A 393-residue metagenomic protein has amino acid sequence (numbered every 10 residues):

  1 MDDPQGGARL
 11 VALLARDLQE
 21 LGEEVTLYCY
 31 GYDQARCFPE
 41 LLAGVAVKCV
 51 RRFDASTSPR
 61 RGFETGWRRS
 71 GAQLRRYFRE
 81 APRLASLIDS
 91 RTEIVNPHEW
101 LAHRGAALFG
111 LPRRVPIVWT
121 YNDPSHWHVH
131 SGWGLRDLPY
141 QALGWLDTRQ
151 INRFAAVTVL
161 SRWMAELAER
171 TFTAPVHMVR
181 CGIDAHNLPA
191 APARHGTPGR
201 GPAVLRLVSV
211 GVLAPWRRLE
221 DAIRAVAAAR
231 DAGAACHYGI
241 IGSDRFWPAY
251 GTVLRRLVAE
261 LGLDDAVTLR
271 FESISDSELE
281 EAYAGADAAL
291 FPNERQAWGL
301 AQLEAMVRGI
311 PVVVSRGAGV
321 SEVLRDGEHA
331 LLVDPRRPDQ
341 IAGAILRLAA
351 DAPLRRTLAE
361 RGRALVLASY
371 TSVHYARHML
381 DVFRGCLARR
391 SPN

Functional and structural regions predicted by a protein language model:
A85, S125, D137-A156: Membrane-proximal helix-turn-helix segments that form the acceptor-binding/catalytic region of lipid-linked
T158, G199-R217, I223-V226, G239: Conserved donor-binding/catalytic core segment of Leloir-type glycosyltransferases
W163, G182: Carbohydrate-associated surface elements
G251-S273: Nucleotide-activated donor-binding/catalytic signature segment of Leloir-type glycosyltransferases, i.e., the conserved
E281-A286: Short alpha-helical donor nucleotide-sugar binding micro-motif in glycosyltransferases
E294: Aromatic "clamp/platform" in nucleotide-sugar-dependent glycosyltransferases that forms part of the donor/acceptor
P311-V314, L324: Short hydrophobic beta-strand element within catalytic cores of glycosyltransferases and related nucleotide-activated
D326-G327, L331-P338, R347-A352: Conserved acidic donor-binding segment of nucleotide-sugar-dependent glycosyltransferases
